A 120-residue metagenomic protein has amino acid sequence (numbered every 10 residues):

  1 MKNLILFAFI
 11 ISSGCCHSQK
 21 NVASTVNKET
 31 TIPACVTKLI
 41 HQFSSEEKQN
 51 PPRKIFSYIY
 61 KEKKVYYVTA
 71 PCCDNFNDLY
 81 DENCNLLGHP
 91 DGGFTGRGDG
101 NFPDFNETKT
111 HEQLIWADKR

Functional and structural regions predicted by a protein language model:
K2-I5, C16-K64, T69-R120: N- and C-terminal low-complexity/disordered segments
A8: Residues that line or immediately flank small-molecule/substrate-binding pockets and catalytic motifs
I11-S12: Repetitive helical segments and hydrophobic/amphipathic motifs
